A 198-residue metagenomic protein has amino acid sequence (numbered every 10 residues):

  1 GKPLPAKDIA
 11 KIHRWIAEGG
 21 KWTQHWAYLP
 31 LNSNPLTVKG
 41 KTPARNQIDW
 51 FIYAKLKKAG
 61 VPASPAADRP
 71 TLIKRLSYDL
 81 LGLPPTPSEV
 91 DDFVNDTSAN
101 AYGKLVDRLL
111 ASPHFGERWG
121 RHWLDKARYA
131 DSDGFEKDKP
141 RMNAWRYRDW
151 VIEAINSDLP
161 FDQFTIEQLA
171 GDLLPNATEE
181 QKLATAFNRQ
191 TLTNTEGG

Functional and structural regions predicted by a protein language model:
G1-L4: Conserved C-lobe subsegment of the protein kinase catalytic domain corresponding to the C-terminal end
A6-G198: Short, structured secondary-structure elements that scaffold catalytic or ligand/cofactor-binding regions
